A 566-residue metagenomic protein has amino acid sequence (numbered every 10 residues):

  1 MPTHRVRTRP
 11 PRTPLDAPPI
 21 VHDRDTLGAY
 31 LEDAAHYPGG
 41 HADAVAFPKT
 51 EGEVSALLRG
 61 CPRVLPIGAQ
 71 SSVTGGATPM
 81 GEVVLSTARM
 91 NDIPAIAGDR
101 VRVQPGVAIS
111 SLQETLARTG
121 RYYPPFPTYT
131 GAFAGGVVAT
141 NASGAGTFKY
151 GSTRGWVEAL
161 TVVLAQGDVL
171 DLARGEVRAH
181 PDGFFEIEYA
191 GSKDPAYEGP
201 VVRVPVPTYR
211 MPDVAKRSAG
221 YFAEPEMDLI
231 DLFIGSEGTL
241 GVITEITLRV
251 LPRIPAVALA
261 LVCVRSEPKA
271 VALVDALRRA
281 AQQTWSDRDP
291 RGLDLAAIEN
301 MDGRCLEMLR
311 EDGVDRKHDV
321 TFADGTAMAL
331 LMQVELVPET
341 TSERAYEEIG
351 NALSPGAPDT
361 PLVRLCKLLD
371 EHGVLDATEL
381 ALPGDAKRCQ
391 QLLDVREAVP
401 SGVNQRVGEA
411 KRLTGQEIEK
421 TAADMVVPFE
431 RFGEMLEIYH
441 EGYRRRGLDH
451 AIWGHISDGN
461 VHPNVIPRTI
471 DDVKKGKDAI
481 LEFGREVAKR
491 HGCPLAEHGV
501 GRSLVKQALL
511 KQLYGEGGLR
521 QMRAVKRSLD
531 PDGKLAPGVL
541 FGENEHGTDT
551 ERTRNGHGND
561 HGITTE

Functional and structural regions predicted by a protein language model:
M1-E566: Noncatalytic alpha-helical scaffold of FAD-dependent oxidoreductases
